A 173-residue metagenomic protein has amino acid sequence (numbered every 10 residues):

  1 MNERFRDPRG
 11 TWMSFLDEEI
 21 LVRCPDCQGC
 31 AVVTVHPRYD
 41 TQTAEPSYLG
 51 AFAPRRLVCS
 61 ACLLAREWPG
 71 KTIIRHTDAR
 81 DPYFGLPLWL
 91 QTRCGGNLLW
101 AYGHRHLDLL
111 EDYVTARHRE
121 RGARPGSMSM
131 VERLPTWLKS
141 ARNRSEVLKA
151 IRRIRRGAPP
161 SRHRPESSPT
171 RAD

Functional and structural regions predicted by a protein language model:
M1-I73, T77: N-terminal cysteine/histidine-rich coordination modules
F15-E18, G50, A101, P125 (+1 more regions): Residue-level detector of secondary-structure boundary/capping sites
V22-C27, A31, C59-C62, R66 (+6 more regions): Generic structural hydrophobic/aromatic packing signal, biased to beta-strands
V32-V35, Y39-T41, E67, L107-L109 (+3 more regions): Residues in flexible loops and secondary-structure boundaries
Y39-T41, A116-H118, A123-R124, I151 (+3 more regions): General N-terminal targeting signals
A65-W68, A116, E120, R144 (+1 more regions): Amphipathic alpha-helical interaction surfaces
P69-T136: Extended interfacial segments that mediate partner engagement and assembly in macromolecular machines
R133-D173: C-terminal, charged low-complexity interaction regions
